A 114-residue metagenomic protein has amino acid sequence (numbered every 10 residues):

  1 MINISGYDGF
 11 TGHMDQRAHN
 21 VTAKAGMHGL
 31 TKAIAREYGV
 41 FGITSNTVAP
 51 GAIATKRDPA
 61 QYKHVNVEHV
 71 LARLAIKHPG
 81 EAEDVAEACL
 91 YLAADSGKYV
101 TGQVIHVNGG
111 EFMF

Functional and structural regions predicted by a protein language model:
I2-G26, T31-V40: Catalytic loop of short-chain dehydrogenase/reductase
T11, L90, T101-F114: Short C-terminal tail/terminal secondary-structure segment of NAD(P)H-dependent dehydrogenase/reductase domains
D15-R17, V40, P50-L74, D84 (+1 more regions): A glycine/serine/threonine-rich, flexible loop-to-helix segment that serves as the NAD(P) cofactor-binding "lid"
A23-K24, N46, K77-H78: Short alpha-helix in the Rossmann-fold core of NAD(P)-dependent oxidoreductases
T31-K32, A86-C89, A93: Short-chain dehydrogenase/reductase
G39, T44, V100-G102: Short, small/polar-rich loop/turn modules that mediate ligand/substrate recognition or access, typified
T44-A54, A93, H106-N108: Conserved SDR Rossmann-fold cofactor-binding beta-strand/turn motif
L74-V85, S96: A conserved structural motif in NAD(P)-dependent oxidoreductases
